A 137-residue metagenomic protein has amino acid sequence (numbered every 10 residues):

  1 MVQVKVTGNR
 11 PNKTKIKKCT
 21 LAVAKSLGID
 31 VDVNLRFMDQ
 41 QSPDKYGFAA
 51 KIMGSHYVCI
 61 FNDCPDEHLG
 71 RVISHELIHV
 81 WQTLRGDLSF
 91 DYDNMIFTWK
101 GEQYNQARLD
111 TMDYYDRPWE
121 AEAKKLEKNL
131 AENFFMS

Functional and structural regions predicted by a protein language model:
M1-T7: Acidic/histidine-rich, surface-exposed loop or edge segments in extracytoplasmic proteins
N9, K25-D30, R36-Y57, C64-E67: Catalytic zinc-binding patch centered on the HExxH motif and its immediate surroundings that defines zinc-dependent
R10, T14, E67-H68, V72 (+1 more regions): Soluble non-cytosolic domains of exported or imported proteins
K15-F37, Q41-P43, D87-S137: Metalloprotease/metallohydrolase-associated module, dominated by Zn2+-dependent proteases
V58-C59, I73: Charged, low-complexity intrinsically disordered tails and linkers
F61, P65, L69, T111 (+1 more regions): Conserved aromatic-histidine-acidic binding/catalytic patches
E67-H68, W81, S89-D91: Short catalytic/ligand-binding loop motif for oxyanion handling, primarily in non-cytosolic enzymes, centered on
R71-T83: Active-site recognition of the HExxH zinc-binding catalytic motif
